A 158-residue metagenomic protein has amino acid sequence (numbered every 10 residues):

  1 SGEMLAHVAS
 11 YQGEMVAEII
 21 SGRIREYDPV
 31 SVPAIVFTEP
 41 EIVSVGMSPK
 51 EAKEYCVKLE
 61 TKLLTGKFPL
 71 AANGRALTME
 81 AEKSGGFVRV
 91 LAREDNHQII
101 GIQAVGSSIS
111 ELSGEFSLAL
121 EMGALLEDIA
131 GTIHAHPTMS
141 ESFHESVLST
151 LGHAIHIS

Functional and structural regions predicted by a protein language model:
S1-L5, I35-I42: Short beta-strand and adjoining strand-loop segment in the mid-core of the Rossmann-like NAD(P)-dependent dehydrogenase
S1-V30, H97, T138: Rossmann-like dinucleotide/flavin-binding elements
S21-R25, F37-S48, K53-S158: Flexible, glycine-rich terminal cap/loop adjacent to redox cofactors in electron-transfer oxidoreductases
